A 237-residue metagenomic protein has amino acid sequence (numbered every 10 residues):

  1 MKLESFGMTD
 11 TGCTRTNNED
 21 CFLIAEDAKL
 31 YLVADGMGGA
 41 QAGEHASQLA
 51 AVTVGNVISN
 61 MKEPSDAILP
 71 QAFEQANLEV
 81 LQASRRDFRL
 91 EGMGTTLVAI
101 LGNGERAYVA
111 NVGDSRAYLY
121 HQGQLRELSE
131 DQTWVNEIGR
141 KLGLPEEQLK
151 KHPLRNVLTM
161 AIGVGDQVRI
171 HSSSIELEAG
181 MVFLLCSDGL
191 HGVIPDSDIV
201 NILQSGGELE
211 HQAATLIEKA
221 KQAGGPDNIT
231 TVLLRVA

Functional and structural regions predicted by a protein language model:
M1-A237: PP2C/PPM-type serine/threonine phosphatase catalytic domain
